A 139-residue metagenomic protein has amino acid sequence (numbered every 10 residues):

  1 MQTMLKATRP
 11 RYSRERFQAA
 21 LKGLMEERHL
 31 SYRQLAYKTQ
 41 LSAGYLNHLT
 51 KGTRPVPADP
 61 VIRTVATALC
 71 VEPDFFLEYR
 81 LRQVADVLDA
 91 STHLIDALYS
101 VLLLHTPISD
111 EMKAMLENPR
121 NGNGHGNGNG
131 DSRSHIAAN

Functional and structural regions predicted by a protein language model:
M1-L30: A short, Lys/Arg-rich alpha-helix, primarily the initiator
S31, L35-A36, V65: Short alpha-helical "recognition helix" segments of helix-turn-helix
Q40-P57, E78-R82: Recognition helix of helix-turn-helix/homeodomain-like DNA-binding domains that insert into the DNA major groove
A58-T64, A90-H93: Short Lys/Arg-enriched helix C-cap and helix-to-coil transition segments that create basic nucleic-acid-contact patches
P60-F75: DNA major-groove recognition helix of helix-turn-helix/homeodomain DNA-binding modules
R82-N139: Interfacial/linker helices and their anchor residues that mediate assembly or domain coupling
